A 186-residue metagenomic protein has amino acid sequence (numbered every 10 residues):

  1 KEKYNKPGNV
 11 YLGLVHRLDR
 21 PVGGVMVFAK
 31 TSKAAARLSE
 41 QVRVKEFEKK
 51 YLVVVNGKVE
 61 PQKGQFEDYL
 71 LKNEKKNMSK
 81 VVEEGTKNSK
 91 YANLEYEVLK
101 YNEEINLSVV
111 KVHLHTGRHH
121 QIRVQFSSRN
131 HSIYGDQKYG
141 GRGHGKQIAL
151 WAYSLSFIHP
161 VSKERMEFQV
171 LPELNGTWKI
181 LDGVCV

Functional and structural regions predicted by a protein language model:
K1-V186: RNA pseudouridine synthases
